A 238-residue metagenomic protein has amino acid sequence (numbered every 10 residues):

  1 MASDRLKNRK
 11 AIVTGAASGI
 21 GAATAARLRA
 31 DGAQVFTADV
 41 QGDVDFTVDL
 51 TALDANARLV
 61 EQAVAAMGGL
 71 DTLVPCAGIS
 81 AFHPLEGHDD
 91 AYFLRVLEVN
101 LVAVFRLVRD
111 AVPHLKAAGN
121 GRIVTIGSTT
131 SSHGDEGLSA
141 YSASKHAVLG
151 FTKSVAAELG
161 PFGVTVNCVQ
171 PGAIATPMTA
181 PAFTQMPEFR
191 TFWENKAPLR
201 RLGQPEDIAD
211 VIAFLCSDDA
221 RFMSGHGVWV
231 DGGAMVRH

Functional and structural regions predicted by a protein language model:
A2, H133, A213, S224-H238: Short C-terminal tail/terminal secondary-structure segment of NAD(P)H-dependent dehydrogenase/reductase domains
V74, N120, G160, T165 (+1 more regions): Short, small/polar-rich loop/turn modules that mediate ligand/substrate recognition or access, typified
P84-L85, D89-L97, F189, W193: Substrate-binding pocket helix/loop in short-chain dehydrogenase/reductase
E86, H133-S139, P161-F162, R200 (+1 more regions): Active-site loop immediately N-terminal to the catalytic Tyr-X3-Lys motif of short-chain dehydrogenase/reductase
V108, S144, T152: Active-site helix of classical SDR
P113, A157-P161, R221: Alpha-helical segment proximal to the catalytic Tyr-Lys
S128: Residue(s) in the substrate-gating loop at a strand-loop-helix junction that position the organic substrate next
